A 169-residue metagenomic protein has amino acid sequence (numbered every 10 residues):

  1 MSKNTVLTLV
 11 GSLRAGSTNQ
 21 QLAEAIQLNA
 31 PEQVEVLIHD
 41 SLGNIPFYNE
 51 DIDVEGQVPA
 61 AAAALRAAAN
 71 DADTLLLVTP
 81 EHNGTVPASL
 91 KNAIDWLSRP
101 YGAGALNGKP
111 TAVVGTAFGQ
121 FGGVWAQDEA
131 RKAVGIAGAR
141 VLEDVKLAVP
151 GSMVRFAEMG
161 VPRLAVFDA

Functional and structural regions predicted by a protein language model:
M1-L7, R140-A169: Glycine-rich phosphate/pyrophosphate-binding loop and the adjoining helix
S2-V34: N-terminal beta1-alpha1 ligand-phosphate binding loop
L9-G11, H39, V114: Short hydrophobic segments within beta-strands
L13-R14, I52, Y101, F118: Short, glycine/serine-rich, charged loops/turns that create anion-binding and catalytic segments at active sites
P31-L37, A139-R140: A generic structural motif
I38-D40, A148: Residue-level recognition of beta-strand->loop/alpha-helix junctions
S41-V58, F156-A157: N-terminal beta-loop-helix "entrance" segment that forms/cooperates in small-molecule cofactor or anionic ligand
Q57-A137: Helix-loop-strand module that forms the ligand-binding subsite of alpha/beta enzymes
